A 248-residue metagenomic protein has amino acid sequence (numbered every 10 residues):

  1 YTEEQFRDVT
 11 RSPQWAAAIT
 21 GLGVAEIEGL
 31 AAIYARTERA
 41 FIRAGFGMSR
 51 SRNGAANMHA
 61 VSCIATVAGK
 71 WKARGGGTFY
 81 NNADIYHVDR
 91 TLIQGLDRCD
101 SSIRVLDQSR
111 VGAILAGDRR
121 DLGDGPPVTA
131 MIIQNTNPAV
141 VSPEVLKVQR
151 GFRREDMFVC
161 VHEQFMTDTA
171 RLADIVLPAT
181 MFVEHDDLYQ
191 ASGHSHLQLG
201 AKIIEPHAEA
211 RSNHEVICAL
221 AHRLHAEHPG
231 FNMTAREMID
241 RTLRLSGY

Functional and structural regions predicted by a protein language model:
Y1-A73, T78, R104-Y248: Cofactor-pocket helix-loop regions in the catalytic cores of large enzyme subunits
W71-C99: Short connector loops at secondary-structure junctions
